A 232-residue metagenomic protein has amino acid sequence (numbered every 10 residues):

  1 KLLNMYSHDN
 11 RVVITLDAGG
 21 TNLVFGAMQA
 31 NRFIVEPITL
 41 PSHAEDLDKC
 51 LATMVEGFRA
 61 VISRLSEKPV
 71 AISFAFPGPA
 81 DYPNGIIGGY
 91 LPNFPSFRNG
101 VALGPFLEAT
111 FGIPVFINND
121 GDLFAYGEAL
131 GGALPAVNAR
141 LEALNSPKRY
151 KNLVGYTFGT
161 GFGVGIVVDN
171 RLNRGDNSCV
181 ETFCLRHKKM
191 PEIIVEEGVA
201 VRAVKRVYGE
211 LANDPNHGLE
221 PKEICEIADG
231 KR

Functional and structural regions predicted by a protein language model:
L2-H8, V12, M28, I34-T39 (+4 more regions): Glycine/GP-enriched mid-protein hinge/lid loop-to-helix segment characteristic of carbohydrate kinases
D17: Conserved catalytic-loop position in the HRD/HxD motif
T21: Conserved Rossmann-like nucleotide-cofactor binding loop
V24: Conserved ATP phosphate-binding architecture of protein kinases
A44-D48, A52, A71-I72, D81-Y150: Glycine-rich phosphate-binding loop and adjoining helix at the ATP-binding site of ATP-dependent phosphoryl-transfer
M54-I72, P79, P114-V115, A212-N216: Phosphate/pyrophosphate-binding loops at sites that engage ATP/ADP/AMP, CoA/4′-phosphopantetheine, polyphosphate
G78-A80, N93, G121, G159-T160 (+1 more regions): Short, flexible active-site-adjacent loop segments at beta-strand->alpha-helix junctions, enriched in small/polar
